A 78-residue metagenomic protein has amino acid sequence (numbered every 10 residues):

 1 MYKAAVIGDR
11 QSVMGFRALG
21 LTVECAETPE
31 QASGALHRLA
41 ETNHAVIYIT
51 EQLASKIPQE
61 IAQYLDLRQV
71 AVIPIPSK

Functional and structural regions predicted by a protein language model:
M1-Q31: N-terminal first-folded block
G8, S12-R17, E41-T42, Y64-V70: Non-catalytic interaction/Regulatory regions outside core domains
T28, L36, S77: C-terminal binding/interaction regions
T28, T50-Q52: Short secondary-structure boundary segments
P29, S33-G34, I57: Short secondary-structure boundary/hinge segments and terminal tails
G34-E41: Acidic, metal-coordinating helix/loop segments flanking the phosphotransfer/catalytic sites of two-component signaling
A45-I49: Periplasmic-binding protein-like
A54-K78: C-terminal structural segments of small proteins and small subunits
